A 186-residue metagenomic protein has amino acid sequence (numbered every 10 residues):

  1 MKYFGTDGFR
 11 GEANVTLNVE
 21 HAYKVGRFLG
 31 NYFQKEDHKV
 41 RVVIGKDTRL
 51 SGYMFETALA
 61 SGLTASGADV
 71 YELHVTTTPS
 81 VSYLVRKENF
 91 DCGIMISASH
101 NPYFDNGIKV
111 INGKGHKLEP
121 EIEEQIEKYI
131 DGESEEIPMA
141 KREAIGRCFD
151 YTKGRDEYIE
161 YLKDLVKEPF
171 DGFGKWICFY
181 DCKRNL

Functional and structural regions predicted by a protein language model:
M1-L17: N-terminal amphipathic/basic leader segments beginning at the initiator methionine
K2, N18-A22, G26, G52 (+7 more regions): Generic structural signal for well-ordered, non-membrane alpha-helical segments in soluble metabolic enzymes
Y3, R41-V43, I177: Hydrophobic "anchor" residues on beta-strands that sit immediately upstream of conserved functional sites
E12, I108-L186: Gly/Ser/Thr-enriched, mixed-charge loops and adjacent short helices that form phosphate/oxyanion-binding elements
V19-R27, Y32, G45-M54, D171-L186: Glycine-rich phosphate/diphosphate-binding loop of Rossmann-like nucleotide-binding domains
R27-Q34, S82, I159, K163-K167: Generic structural signal for well-ordered alpha-helical scaffold segments
F28-N31, S61, A65, K128 (+2 more regions): A generic structural signal for well-ordered alpha-helical segments enriched in polar/charged residues
G30, D37-K114: Ferredoxin-reductase
